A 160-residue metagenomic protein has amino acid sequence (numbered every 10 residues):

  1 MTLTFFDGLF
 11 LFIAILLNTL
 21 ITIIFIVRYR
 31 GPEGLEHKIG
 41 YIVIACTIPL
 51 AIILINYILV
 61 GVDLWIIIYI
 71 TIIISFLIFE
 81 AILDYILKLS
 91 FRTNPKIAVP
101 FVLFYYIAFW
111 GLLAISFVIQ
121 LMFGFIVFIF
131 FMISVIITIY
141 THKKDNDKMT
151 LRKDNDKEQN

Functional and structural regions predicted by a protein language model:
T4-R30, V135: N-terminal signal-anchor/start-transfer transmembrane helix
L11-L20, V43-I52, I67-I82: Hydrophobic alpha-helical transmembrane segments
I23, L83-L87, G111-L121, M132-T150: Membrane-water interface at the C-terminal end of transmembrane alpha helices
E33-G34, I58-G61, Y85-I97, I119 (+1 more regions): A cytosolic-side transmembrane-helix exit/cap motif
E33-I67: Membrane-helix boundary elements
Y41-I52, K96-G111, N160: Small-residue-rich segments of transmembrane alpha-helices in multi-pass membrane proteins, especially helix faces
A51-V60, Y105-F123: Hydrophobic alpha-helical transmembrane segments in multi-pass integral membrane proteins
T71-D84, N94-F117, V127-V135: Hydrophobic alpha-helical membrane segments
